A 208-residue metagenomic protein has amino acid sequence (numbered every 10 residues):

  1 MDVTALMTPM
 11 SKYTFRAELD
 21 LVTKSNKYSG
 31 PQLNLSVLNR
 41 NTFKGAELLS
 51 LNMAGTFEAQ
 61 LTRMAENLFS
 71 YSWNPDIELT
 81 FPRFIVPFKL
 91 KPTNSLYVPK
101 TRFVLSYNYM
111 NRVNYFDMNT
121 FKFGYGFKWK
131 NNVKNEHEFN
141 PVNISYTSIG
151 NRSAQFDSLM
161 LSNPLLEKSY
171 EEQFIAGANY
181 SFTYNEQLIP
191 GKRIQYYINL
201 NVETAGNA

Functional and structural regions predicted by a protein language model:
M1, K12-R16, A54, A65-A208: Transmembrane beta-strand segments of outer-membrane beta-barrel domains in Gram-negative and organellar OMPs
D2-M10, L33-N39: N-terminal periplasmic accessory domains that precede and gate Gram-negative outer-membrane beta-barrel machines
T14-L38: Small-polar (Ser/Thr/Gly)-enriched, low-hydrophobicity segments that adopt extended beta-strand/coil conformations
L21-V22, N39-N41, E58-L61, P82: Strand-loop-strand
V22-K24, L38-R40, M110, N185-L188: Short beta-turn/strand-loop junction motif enriched in small, turn-promoting residues
K24-N26, R40-T42, L48, L68-F69: Membrane-proximal, glycine/serine-rich, low-complexity loop/turn segments characteristic of large bacterial
S25-K27, F43-G45, V113-Y115, P190-G191: Short glycine/serine/proline-enriched coil/turn segments at secondary-structure junctions
